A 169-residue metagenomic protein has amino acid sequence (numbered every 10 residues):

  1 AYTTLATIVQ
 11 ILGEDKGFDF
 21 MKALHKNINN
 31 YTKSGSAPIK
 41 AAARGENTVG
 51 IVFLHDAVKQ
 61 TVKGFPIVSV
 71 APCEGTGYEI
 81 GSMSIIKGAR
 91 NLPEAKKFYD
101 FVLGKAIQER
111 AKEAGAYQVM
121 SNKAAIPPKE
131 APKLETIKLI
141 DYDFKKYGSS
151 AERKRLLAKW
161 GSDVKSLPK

Functional and structural regions predicted by a protein language model:
A1-E46: Extracytoplasmic ligand-binding site segments that recognize negatively charged/polar headgroups
T3, F20-H25, Y31, K63-K87 (+1 more regions): Periplasmic-binding protein-like
P38-I39, A57, A95, Q108: Short, hydrophobic alpha-helical packing/hinge segments within bilobed ligand-binding/sensory domains
A43, T48-P66: A ligand-binding cleft/hinge motif common to bilobed small-molecule-binding domains
G77, G81, I86-D141: Mature extracytoplasmic/periplasmic domains
Y142-K169: Conserved C-terminal helix/tail region of periplasmic/extracytoplasmic solute-binding proteins
